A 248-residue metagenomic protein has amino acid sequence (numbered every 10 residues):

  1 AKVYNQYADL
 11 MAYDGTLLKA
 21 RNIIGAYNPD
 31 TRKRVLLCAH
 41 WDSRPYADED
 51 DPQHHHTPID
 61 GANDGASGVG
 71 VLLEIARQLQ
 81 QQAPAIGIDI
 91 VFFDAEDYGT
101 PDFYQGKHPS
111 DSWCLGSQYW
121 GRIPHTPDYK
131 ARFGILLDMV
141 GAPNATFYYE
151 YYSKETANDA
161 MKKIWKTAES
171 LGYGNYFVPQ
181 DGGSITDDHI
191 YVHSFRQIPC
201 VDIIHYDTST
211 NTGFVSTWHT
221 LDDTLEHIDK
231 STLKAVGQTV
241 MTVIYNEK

Functional and structural regions predicted by a protein language model:
A1-D30: A non-catalytic alpha/beta surface segment that caps or lines the substrate-entry region of metallo-dependent hydrolase
A1-D9, A83-D89, N175-G182: Surface-exposed patches in mature extracellular/periplasmic domains of secreted proteins
N5, I24, R34-A39, D89-F92 (+3 more regions): Structural recognition of the beta-strand scaffold that forms the well-ordered cores of secreted hydrolase catalytic
D9-Y13, P29-T31, W41-P45, A95-G99 (+3 more regions): Solvent-exposed loop/turn segments at secondary-structure junctions within structured extracellular/periplasmic domains
T16-K19, Y27-T31, Q82-A85, T126-Y129 (+1 more regions): Extracellular/periplasmic catalytic domains that process cell-envelope and extracellular macromolecules
K33, Y46-P58: Glycine/charged-rich beta-loop-alpha catalytic/anionic-binding loops adjacent to active sites
T57-D159: Acidic/histidine-rich catalytic neighborhood of metal-dependent amide-processing enzymes
F133, V140-K248: Active-site-adjacent substrate-binding region of metalloamidase/peptidase-like peptide-processing proteins
